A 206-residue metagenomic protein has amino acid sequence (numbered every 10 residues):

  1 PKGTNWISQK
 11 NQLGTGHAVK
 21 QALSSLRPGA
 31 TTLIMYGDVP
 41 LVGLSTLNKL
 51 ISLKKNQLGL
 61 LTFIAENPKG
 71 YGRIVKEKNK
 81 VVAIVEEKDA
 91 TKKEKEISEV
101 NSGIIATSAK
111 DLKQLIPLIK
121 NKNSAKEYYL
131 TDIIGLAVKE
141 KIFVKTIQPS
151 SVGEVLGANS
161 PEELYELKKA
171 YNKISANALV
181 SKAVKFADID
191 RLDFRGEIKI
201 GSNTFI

Functional and structural regions predicted by a protein language model:
P1, K78-V85: Acidic-glycine-rich active-site phosphate/pyrophosphate-binding loop
G3-K78, S102, A106-A109, Q114-L115 (+1 more regions): Conserved beta-loop-beta/alpha segment of the NTase-like Rossmann-fold superfamily that binds/positions NTPs
N5, K80, F143-K145, K185: Conserved beta-strand segments of alpha/beta enzyme cores
Q9, V100, D188, F194: Thr-Gly-centered strand-to-loop micro-motif
V39-L41, G153, D193: Short, small-residue-enriched loops and turns at beta-alpha junctions that line or gate enzyme active sites
I51, V82-N172, N177: Catalytic-core segments of class I nucleotidyltransferases/pyrophosphorylases that form NMP-activated intermediates
I74-E77, A106-T107, A158-N159, R195 (+1 more regions): Short beta-strand-to-turn element immediately C-terminal to the catalytic PLP-Schiff-base lysine in fold type I
A178, V184-F186, D190-L192, I198-I206: A structural motif detector for beta-strand N-caps
